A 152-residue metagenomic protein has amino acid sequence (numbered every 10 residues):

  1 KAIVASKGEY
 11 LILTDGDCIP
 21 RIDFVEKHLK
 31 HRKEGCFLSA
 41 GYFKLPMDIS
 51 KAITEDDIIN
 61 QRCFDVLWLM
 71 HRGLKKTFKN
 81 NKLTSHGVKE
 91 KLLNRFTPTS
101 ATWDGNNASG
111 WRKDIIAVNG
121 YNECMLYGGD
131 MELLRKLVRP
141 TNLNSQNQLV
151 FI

Functional and structural regions predicted by a protein language model:
K1-V4, L134-R135: Short, conserved alpha-helix that lines the donor NDP-sugar binding/gating region of sugar-transfer enzymes
K7-G8, D104-V118: Conserved nucleotide-sugar donor-binding and metal-coordinating catalytic region shared by glycosyltransferases
L11: Short aromatic/hydrophobic "clamp" motif used to bind/position activated sugar donors
D15-I19: The conserved acidic donor/metal-binding loop of glycosyltransferases
D23-R72: Conserved donor NDP-sugar-binding/catalytic core segment of glycosyltransferases
L45, Q148-I152: Active-site donor/metal-binding and catalytic loop motifs of nucleotide-sugar-dependent glycosylation enzymes
M70-S109: A recurrent flexible, glycine/aromatic-enriched loop bordering the glycosyltransferase active site that acts as
Y127-L133: Acidic donor-binding loop at a coil-to-helix junction in glycosyltransferase catalytic cores that engages
